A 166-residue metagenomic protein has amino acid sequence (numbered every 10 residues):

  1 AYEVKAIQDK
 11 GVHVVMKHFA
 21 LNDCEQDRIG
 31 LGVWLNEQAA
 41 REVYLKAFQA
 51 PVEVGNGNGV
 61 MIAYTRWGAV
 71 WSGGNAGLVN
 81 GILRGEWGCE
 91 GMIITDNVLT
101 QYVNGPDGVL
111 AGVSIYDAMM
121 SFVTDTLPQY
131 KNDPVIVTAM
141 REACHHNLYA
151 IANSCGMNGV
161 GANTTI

Functional and structural regions predicted by a protein language model:
A1-I166: Glycoside hydrolase catalytic-domain context in secreted enzymes
